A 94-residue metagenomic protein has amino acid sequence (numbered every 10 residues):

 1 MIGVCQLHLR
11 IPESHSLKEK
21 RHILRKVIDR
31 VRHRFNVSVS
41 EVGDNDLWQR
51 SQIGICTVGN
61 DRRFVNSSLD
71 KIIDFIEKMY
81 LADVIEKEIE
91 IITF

Functional and structural regions predicted by a protein language model:
I2, S40-D61, E90-F94: Short, charge-patterned binding micro-sites
G3-E13: Short glycine-/aliphatic-rich beta-strand segments at the starts of folded cytosolic domains
H8-R10, N36, D74: A structural boundary/capping signal
I11-S16, G59-D61: A generic structural motif
K20: C-terminal binding/interaction regions
I23-V27, S68: Hydrophobic alpha-helical membrane-association signature
R30-G43, N66: Amphipathic alpha-helical assembly/interaction segments
V58-F94: C-terminal structural segments of small proteins and small subunits
